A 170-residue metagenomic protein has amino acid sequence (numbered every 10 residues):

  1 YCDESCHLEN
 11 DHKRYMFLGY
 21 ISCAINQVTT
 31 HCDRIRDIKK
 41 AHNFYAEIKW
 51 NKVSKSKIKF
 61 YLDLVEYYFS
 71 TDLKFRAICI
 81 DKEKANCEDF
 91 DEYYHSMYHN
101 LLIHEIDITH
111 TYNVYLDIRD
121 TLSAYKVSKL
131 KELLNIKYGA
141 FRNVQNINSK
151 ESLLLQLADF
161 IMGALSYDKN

Functional and structural regions predicted by a protein language model:
Y1-N170: Phosphate-ester processing/binding pockets and catalytic centers
